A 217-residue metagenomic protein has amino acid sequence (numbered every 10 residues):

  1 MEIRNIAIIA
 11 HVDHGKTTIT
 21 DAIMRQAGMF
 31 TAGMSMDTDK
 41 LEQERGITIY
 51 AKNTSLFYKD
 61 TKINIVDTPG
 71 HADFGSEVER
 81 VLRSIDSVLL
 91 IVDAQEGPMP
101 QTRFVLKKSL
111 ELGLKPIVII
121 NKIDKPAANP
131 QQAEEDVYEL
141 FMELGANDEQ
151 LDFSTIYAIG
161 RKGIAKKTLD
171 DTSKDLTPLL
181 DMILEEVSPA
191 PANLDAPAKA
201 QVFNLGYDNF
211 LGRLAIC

Functional and structural regions predicted by a protein language model:
M1-V92, E96-P98, Q132, D136 (+1 more regions): P-loop NTPase switch module centered on the Walker A-proximal segment
R4, G70, A94-G97, K108 (+4 more regions): Catalytic cores of large soluble enzymes that bind and process phosphate-bearing ligands
T18, A22, R80, F104 (+6 more regions): Alpha-helical scaffold segments in soluble metabolic enzymes
T20-D21, S76-V78, P100-R103, A128-Q132 (+2 more regions): Short acidic, glycine/serine/threonine-rich loops at helix termini
H71-A72, I123, R161-A165: A short, flexible beta-alpha/helix-coil linker loop
L82, V88-Q150: Conserved C-terminal guanine-recognition region of P-loop GTPase G domains, centered on the G4
M142-C217: Conserved catalytic-core segments of large NTP-driven translation/proteostasis enzymes
